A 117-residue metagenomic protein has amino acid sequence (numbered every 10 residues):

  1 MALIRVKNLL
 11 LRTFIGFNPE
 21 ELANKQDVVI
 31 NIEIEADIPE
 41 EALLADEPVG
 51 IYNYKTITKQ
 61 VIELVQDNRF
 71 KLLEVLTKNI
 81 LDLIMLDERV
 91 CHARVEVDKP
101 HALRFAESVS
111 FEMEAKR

Functional and structural regions predicted by a protein language model:
M1-R117: N-terminal, polar/charged subdomain of small-to-medium soluble alpha/beta proteins
